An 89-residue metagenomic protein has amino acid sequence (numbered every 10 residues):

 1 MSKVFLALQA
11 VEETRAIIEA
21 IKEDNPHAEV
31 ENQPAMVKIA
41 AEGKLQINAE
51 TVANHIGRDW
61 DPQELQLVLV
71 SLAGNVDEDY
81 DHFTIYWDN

Functional and structural regions predicted by a protein language model:
M1-V4: Extreme N-terminal starter segment of soluble prokaryotic enzymes
L6-E13: Short, surface-exposed ligand-recognition loops at beta-strand->loop->(often short) alpha-helix junctions that present
A7, V30-Q33: Short, conserved beta-strand edge motifs with alternating hydrophobic and charged residues
A10, P26-E29: Structural recognition of short helix-loop-helix hairpins that underlie histone-fold modules
E13, A20-K22, Q33: N-terminal prepro regions of secreted peptide precursors
E19-H27, R58: Short, intrinsically disordered, mixed-charge
Q33-M36, A41-N89: Helix-rich interaction surfaces within compact, conserved domain-sized segments that mediate assembly or partner
